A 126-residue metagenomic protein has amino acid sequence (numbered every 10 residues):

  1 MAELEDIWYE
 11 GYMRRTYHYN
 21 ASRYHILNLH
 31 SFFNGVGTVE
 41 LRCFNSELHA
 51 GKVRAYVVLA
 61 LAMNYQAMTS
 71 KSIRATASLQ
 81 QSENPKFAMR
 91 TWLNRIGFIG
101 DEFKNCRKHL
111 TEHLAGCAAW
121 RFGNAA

Functional and structural regions predicted by a protein language model:
M1-A126: C-terminal accessory/tail domains of diverse enzymes
